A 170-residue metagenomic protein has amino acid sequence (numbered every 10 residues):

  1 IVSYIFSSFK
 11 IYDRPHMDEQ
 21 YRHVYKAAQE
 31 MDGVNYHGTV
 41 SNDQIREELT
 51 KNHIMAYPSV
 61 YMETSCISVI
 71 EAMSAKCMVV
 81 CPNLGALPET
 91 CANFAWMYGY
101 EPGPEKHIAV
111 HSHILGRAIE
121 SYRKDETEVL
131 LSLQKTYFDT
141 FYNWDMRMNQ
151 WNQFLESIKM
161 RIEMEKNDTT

Functional and structural regions predicted by a protein language model:
H16-D43: Nucleotide-activated donor-binding/catalytic signature segment of Leloir-type glycosyltransferases, i.e., the conserved
S41-N52, S74: Short acidic alpha-helix that forms the nucleotide-activated donor recognition element in Leloir-type transferases
Q44, V60-T64, A86: Active-site donor-sugar recognition loop in glycosyltransferases
R46, V69-S74, G85-E89: Short alpha-helical segment that forms part of, or immediately flanks, the ligand-binding pocket in carbohydrate-active
T50-T64: Acidic donor-binding loop of glycosyltransferase active sites
M78-C81: Short hydrophobic beta-strand element within catalytic cores of glycosyltransferases and related nucleotide-activated
P88-E120: Change "using UDP/GDP/dTDP sugars" to "using nucleotide sugars
V110, K124-E165: A charged, aromatic-enriched C-terminal amphipathic alpha-helix characteristic of glycosyltransferases across folds
